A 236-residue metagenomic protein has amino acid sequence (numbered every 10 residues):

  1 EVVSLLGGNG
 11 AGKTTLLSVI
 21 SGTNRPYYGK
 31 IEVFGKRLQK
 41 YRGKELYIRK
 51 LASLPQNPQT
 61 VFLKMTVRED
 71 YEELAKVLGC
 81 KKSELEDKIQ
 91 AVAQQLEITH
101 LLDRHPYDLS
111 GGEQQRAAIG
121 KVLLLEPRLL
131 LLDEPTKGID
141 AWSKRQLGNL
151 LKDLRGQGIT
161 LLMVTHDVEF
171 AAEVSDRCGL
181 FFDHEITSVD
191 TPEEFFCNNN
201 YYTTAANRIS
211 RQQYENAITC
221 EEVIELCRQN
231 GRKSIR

Functional and structural regions predicted by a protein language model:
L6-G8: The feature captures the beta-strand-to-loop junction immediately N-terminal to the Walker
S21: Helix-to-loop junction immediately C-terminal to a conserved catalytic motif
E72, S83-L101: Conserved ABC ATPase "signature" region
H105-L109, E113: Conserved ABC ATPase signature
T165-H166: H-loop/switch region of ABC-family ATPase nucleotide-binding domains
E185-I209: Conserved beta-strand-loop-alpha-helix hinge in the C-terminal portion of ABC ATPase nucleotide-binding domains
Y202-R236: ABC ATPase nucleotide-binding domains
